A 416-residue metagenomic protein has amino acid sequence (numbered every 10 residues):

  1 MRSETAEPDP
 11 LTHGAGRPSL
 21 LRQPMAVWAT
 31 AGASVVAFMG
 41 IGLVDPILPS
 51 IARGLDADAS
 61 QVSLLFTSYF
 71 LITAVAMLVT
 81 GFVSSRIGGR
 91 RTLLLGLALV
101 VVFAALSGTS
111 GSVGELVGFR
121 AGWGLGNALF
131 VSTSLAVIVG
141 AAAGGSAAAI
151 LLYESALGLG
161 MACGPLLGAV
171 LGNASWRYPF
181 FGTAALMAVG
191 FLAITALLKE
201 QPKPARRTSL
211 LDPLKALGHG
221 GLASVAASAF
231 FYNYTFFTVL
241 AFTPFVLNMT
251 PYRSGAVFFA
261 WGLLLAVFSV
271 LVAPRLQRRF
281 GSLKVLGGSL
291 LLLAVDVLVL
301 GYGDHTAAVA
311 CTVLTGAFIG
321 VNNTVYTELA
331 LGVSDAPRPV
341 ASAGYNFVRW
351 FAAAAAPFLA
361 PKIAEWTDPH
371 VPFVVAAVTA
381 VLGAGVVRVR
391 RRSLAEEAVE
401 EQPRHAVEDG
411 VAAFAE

Functional and structural regions predicted by a protein language model:
L11-L21, K199-A226: Juxtamembrane intracellular "pre-TM" segments in multi-pass secondary transporters
D56, G88, T109-E115, A143 (+1 more regions): Helix-breaking motifs and short loop linkers at transmembrane-helix boundaries and internal kinks in secondary membrane
A74-G111: Conserved MFS/SLC helix-loop-helix module at the cytosolic interface between two early adjacent transmembrane helices
A76-G88, F268-G281, A364: Helix-to-loop junctions at the C-terminal end of transmembrane segments in multipass secondary transporters
F119-L159: Cytoplasmic helix-loop-helix junction between adjacent transmembrane helices in 12-TM secondary transporters
G144, L151-A196: Helix-loop-helix hairpin linking two adjacent transmembrane segments in secondary transporters
L283-Y326: C-terminal transmembrane helical hairpin of 12-TM major facilitator-type secondary transporters
V333-P369: A late C-terminal transmembrane helix in Major Facilitator Superfamily
